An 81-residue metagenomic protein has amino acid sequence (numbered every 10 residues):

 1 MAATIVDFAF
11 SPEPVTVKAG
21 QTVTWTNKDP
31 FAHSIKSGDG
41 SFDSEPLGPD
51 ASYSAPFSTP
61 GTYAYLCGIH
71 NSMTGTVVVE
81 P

Functional and structural regions predicted by a protein language model:
M1-P81: Extracytoplasmic copper-binding redox domains, predominantly the cupredoxin/blue-copper superfamily
